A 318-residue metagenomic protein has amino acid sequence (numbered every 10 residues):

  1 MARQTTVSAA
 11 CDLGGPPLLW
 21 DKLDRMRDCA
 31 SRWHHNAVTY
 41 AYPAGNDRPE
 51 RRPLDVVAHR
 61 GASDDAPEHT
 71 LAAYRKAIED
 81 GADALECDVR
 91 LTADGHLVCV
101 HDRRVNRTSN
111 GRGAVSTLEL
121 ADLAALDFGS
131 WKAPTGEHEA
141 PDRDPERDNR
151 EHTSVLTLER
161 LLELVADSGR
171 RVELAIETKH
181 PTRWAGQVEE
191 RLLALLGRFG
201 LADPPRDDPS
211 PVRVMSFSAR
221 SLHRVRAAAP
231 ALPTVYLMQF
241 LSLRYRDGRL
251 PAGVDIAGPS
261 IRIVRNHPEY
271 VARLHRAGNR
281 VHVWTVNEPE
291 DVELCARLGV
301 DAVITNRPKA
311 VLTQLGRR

Functional and structural regions predicted by a protein language model:
A2-V7, C11-L13, L18-R318: Phosphate-group recognition and catalysis centered on beta-loop-alpha active-site segments
